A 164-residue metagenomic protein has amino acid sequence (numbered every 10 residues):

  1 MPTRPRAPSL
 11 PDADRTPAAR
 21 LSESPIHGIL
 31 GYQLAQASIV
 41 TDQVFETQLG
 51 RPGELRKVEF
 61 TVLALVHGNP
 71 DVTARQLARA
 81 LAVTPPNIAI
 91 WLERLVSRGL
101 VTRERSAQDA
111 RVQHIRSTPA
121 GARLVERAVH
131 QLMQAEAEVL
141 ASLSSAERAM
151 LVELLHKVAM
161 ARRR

Functional and structural regions predicted by a protein language model:
M1-P52: N-terminal leader segment of winged-helix/HTH proteins
P2-P8, D12-R15, A80, E93-H156 (+1 more regions): Charged, amphipathic alpha-helical coiled-coil/dimerization segments
A35-S38, A64-G68, V129, H156: Short, locally clustered residues in the helix-turn-helix/winged-helix DNA-binding domain
F45-L55, E136-L143: Short amphipathic alpha-helical boundary/capping segments
R56-V58, T73, T118: Residues that mark the N-terminal boundary/hinge immediately upstream of a DNA-recognition element
E59-L63: Short alpha-helical "packing" element that flanks the helix-turn-helix/winged-helix DNA-binding module
T73, T84-N87, W91: Helix-turn-helix DNA-binding motif, specifically the short coil turn and the N-cap/start of the second
